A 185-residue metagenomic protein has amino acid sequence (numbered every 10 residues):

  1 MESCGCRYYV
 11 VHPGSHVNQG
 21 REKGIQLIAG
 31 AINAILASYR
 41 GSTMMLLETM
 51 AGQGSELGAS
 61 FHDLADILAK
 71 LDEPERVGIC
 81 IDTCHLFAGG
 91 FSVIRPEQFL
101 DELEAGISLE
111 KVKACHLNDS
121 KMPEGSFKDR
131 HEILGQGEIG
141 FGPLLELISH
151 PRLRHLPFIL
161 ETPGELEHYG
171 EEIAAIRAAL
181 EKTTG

Functional and structural regions predicted by a protein language model:
M1-G78: Active-site acidic/histidine proton-transfer and metal-coordination neighborhood in alpha/beta enzyme cores
Y9-V11, M45-L47, V77-D82, K113-L117 (+1 more regions): Hydrophobic faces of well-ordered beta-strands that scaffold small-molecule active sites in alpha/beta enzyme cores
G14-H16, E48-G52, C84-G89, L117-M122 (+1 more regions): Active-site beta-loop-alpha junctions enriched in small/polar residues
R21-A34, S60-K70, E97-E102, K128-L144 (+1 more regions): Short, electropositive alpha-helical surface patch
G24, T43, A114, R130 (+2 more regions): Residue-level detector of alpha-helical recognition elements and their boundaries
A37-T43, L71-R76, G106-L109, P151-L153 (+1 more regions): Short helix-capping segments at alpha-helix termini
L57-A65, F87-H155, P163: Gly/Pro-rich active-site loop or hairpin
